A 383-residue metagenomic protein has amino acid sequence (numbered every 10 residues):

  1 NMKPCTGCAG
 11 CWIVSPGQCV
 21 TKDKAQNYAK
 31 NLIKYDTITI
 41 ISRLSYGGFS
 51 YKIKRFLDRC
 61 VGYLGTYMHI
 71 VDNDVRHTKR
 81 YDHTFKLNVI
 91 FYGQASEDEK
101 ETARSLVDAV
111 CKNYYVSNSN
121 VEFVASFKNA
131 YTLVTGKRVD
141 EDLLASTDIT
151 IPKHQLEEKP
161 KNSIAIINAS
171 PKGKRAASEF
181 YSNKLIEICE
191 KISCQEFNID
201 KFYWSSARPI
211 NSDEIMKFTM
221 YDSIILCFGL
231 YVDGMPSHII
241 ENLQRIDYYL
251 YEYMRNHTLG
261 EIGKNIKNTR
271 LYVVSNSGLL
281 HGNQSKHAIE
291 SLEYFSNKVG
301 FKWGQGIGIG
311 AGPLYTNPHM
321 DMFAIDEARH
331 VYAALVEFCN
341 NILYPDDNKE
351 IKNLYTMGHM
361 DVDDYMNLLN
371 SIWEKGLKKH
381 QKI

Functional and structural regions predicted by a protein language model:
N1-S42, Y46-G65, C111-E261, W373-I383: N-terminal beta1-alpha1-beta2 submodule of the flavodoxin-like/Rossmannoid cofactor-binding fold
Y28-I33, N73-R80, E122-A130, D200-S206 (+3 more regions): Low-complexity, flexible helical/coil segments
A29, E179, I215, P236 (+4 more regions): Non-membrane alpha-helical structural segments and their capping/turn regions in soluble enzymes
D58, S105, A109, N183 (+3 more regions): Residues on a specific face of well-ordered alpha-helices
Y63-Y81, E252-H281, M366-I383: Ser/Thr/Gly-rich flexible loops in soluble cytosolic domains mediating phosphotransfer, phosphorylation
G65-S117, R270-L314, P318-E327: Short, glycine-/small-residue-rich phosphate/pyrophosphate-handling segment
D82-K86, E157-I164, N268: A short, charged/proline- and glycine-enriched loop that marks the coil->beta-strand transition at the N-terminal
S96-S163, I192-S193, G306-I383: Glycine-rich phosphate/pyrophosphate-binding loop and the adjoining helix
